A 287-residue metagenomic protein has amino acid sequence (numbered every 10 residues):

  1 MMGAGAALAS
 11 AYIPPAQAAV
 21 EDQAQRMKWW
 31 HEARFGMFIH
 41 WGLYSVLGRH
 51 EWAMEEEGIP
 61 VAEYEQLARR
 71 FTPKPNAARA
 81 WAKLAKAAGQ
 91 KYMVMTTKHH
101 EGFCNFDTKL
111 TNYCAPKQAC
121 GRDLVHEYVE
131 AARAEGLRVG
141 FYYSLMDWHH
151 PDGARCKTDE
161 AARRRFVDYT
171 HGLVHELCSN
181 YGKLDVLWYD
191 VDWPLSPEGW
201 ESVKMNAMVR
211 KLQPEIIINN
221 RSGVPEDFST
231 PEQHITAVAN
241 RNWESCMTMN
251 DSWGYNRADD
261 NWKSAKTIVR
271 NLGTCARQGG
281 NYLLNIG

Functional and structural regions predicted by a protein language model:
M1-A16: N-terminal export signals
G5, Q17-G287: Mature catalytic domains of secreted/periplasmic carbohydrate-active enzymes
